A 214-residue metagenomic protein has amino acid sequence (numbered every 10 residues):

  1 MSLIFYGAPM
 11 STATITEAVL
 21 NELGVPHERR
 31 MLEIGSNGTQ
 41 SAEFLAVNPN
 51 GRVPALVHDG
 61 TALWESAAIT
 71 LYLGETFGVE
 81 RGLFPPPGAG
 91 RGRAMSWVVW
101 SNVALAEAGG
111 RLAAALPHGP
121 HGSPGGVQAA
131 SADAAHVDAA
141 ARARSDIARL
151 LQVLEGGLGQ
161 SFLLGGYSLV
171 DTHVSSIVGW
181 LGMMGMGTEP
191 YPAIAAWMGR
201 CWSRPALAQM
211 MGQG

Functional and structural regions predicted by a protein language model:
M1-V137: GST-like domain detector, emphasizing the conserved glutathione-binding G-site in the N-terminal thioredoxin-like
E33, L169, G214: Short, solvent-exposed turn/loop segments enriched in Gly/Ser/Thr/Pro and often Arg
G74, I177-V178, M211: Active-site-flanking alpha-helical
P86, Q209-G214: Short, flexible loop/turn segments with low-complexity composition
V98-R200: GST-like fold's C-terminal all-alpha helical module
R204-P205: A late-sequence structural motif
